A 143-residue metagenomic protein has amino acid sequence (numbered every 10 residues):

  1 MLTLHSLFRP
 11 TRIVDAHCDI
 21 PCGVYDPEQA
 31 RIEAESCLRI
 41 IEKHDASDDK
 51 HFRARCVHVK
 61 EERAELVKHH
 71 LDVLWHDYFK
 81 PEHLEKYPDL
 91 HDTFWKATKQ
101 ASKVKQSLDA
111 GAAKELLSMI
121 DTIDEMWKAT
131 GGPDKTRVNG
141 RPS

Functional and structural regions predicted by a protein language model:
M1-R53, H83, P88-T122, M126-S143: N-terminal intrinsically disordered, cationic/polar leader segments that include organellar targeting peptides
H51, H58, W75: Short, Lys/Arg-enriched phosphate-binding patches
R55-L71: Alpha-helical segments in soluble extracytoplasmic regions
L66, D77, W95: Long, contiguous binding/interaction regions
H70-Y87: Short, solvent-exposed, charged loop/turn and helix-capping segments that join or cap alpha-helices on peripheral
